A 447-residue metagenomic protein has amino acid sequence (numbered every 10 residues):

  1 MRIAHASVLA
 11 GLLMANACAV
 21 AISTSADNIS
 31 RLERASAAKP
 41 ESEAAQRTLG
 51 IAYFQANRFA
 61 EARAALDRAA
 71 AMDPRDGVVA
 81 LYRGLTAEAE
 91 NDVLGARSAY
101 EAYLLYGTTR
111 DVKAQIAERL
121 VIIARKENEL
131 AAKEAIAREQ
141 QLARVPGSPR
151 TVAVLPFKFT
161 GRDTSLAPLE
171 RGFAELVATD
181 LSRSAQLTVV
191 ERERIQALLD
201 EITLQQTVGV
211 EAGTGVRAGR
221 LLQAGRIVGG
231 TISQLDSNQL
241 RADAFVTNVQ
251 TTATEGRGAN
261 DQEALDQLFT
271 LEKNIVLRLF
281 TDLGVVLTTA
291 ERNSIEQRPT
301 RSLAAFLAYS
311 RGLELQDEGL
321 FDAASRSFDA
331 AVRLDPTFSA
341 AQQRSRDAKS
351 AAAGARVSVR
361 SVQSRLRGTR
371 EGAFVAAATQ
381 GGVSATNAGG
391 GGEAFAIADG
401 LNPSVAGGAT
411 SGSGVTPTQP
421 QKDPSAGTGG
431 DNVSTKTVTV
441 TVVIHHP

Functional and structural regions predicted by a protein language model:
I22-S25, L105-G107, D111-R150, Q250 (+3 more regions): C-terminal/domain-edge helix-coil "capping" segments
R34-A37, D67-A71, L104-L105, V332-R333: Conserved structural position within tetratricopeptide repeats
A80, N91, S98-A102, G209-L283 (+1 more regions): Amphipathic beta-strand/beta-sheet edge segments enriched in Tyr/Trp
P146-G215, G225-N238, A253-R257, S294-R298: Short beta-strand->alpha-helix linker/helix-N-cap micro-motif that forms a surface specificity/interaction loop
